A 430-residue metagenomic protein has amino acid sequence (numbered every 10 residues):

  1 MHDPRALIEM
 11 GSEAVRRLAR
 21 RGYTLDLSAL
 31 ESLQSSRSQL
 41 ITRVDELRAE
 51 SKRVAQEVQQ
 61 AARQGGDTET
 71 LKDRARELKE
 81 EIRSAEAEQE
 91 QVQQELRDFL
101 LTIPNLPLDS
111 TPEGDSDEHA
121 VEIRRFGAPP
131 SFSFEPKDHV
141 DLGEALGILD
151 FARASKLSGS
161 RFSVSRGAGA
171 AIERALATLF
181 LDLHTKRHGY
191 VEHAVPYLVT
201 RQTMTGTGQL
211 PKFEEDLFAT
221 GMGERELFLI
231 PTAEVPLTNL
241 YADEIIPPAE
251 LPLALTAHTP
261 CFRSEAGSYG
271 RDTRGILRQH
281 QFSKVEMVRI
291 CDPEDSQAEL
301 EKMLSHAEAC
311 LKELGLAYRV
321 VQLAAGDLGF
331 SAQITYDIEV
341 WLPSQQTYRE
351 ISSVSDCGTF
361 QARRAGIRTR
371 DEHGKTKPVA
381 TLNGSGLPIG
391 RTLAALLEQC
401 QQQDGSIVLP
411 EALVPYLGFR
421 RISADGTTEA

Functional and structural regions predicted by a protein language model:
M1-P130: N-terminal alpha-helical targeting/anchoring segments
R125-A430: TRNA-recognition modules of translation machinery and tRNA-sensing kinases, especially anticodon-binding
